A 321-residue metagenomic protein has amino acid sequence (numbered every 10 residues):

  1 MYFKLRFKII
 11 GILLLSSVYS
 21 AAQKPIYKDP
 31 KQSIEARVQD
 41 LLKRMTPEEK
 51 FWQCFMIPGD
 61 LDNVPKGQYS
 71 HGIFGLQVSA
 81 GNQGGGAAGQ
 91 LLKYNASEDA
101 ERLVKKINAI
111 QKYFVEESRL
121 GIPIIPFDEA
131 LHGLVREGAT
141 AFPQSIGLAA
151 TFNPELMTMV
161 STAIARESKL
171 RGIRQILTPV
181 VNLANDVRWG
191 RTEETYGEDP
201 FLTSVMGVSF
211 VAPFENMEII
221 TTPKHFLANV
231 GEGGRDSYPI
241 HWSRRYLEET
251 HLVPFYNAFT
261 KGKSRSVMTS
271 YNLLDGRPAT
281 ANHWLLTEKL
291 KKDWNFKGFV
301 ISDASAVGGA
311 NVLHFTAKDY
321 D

Functional and structural regions predicted by a protein language model:
M1-P25: Bacterial Sec-dependent N-terminal signal peptides
A21-D321: Glycoside hydrolase catalytic-domain context in secreted enzymes
